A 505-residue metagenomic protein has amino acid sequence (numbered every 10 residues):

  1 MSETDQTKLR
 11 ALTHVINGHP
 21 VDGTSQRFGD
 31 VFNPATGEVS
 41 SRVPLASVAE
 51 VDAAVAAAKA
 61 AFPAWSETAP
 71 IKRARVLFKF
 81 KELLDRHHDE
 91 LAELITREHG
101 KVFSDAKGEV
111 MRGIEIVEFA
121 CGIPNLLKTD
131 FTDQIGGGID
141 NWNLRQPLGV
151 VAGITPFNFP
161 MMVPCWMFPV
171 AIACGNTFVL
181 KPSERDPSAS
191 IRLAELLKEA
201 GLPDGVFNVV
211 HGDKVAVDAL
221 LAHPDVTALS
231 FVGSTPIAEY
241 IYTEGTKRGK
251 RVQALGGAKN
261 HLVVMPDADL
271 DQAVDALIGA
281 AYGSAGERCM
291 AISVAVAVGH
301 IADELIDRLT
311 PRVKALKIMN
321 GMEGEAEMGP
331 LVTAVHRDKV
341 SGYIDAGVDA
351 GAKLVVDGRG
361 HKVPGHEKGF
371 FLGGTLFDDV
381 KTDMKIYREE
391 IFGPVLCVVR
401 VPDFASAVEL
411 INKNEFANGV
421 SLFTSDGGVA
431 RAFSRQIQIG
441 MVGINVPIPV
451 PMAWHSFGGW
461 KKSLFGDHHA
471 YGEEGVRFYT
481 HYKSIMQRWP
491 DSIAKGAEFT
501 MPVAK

Functional and structural regions predicted by a protein language model:
M1-A35: Hydrophobic face of amphipathic alpha-helices that form TPR/SEL1-like repeat modules and related alpha-solenoid
T36-R42, L202, V226, V263 (+3 more regions): Conserved C-terminal structural/oligomerization subdomain of aldehyde/semialdehyde dehydrogenase
G37, R73, I95, V117 (+9 more regions): Residue-level signal for inorganic ion chemistry
E38-L127, G138: Glycine-rich loop-to-alpha-helix module at the N-terminal edge of alpha/beta enzyme cores
S40-A46, A61-E67, G153, L262-M265 (+5 more regions): Short, well-ordered beta-strand elements within core beta-sheets of diverse protein domains
F62, S66, K81-H88, A92 (+17 more regions): Structural signal for hydrophobic packing residues in well-ordered secondary-structure cores of soluble enzyme domains
T129-Q272, E325, V401: Rossmann-like NAD(P) dinucleotide-binding subdomain of oxidoreductase/dehydrogenase enzymes
P236-K381, D403-A405, I444, D491-K495 (+1 more regions): ALDH superfamily catalytic-core signature
